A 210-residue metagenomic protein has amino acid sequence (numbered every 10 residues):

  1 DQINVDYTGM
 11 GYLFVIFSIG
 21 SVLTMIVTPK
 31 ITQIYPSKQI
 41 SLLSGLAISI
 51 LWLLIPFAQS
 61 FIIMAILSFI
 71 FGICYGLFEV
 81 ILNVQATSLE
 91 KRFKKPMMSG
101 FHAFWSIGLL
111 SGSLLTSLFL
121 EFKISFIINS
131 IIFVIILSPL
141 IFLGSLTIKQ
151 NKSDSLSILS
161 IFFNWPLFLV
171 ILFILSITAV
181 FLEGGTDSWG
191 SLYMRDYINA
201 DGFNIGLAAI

Functional and structural regions predicted by a protein language model:
N4, P36, F57-I62, N199: Helix-breaking motifs and short loop linkers at transmembrane-helix boundaries and internal kinks in secondary membrane
T24-P36, L120: Helix-to-loop junctions at the C-terminal end of transmembrane segments in multipass secondary transporters
K38-S41: Primarily marks hydrophobic transmembrane alpha-helices of the MFS/SLC 12-helix fold
L46-Q59: C-terminal ends and interior cores of transmembrane alpha-helices in multi-pass membrane transporters/permeases
L51, I62-F71: Paired small-residue
F69-A103: Cytoplasmic helix-loop-helix junction between adjacent transmembrane helices in 12-TM secondary transporters
I127-L146: Symmetry-related core transmembrane helices of the 12-TM Major Facilitator Superfamily/SLC fold
L167-I210: Extracytoplasmic gate region of multi-pass secondary transporters
